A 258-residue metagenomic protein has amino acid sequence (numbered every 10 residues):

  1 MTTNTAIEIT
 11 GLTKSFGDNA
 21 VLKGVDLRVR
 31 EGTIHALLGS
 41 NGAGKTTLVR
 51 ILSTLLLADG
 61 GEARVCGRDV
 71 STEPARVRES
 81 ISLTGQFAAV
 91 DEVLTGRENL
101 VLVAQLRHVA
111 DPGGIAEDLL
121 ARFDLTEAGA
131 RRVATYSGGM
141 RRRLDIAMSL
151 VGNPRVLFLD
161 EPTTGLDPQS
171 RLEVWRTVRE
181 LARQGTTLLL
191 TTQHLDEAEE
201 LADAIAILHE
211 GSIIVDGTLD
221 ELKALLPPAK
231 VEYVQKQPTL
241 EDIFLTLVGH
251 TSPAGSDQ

Functional and structural regions predicted by a protein language model:
G61-T72, R76-V77: Conserved ABC transporter NBD signature motif
S82, V101, Q105-A128: Conserved ABC ATPase "signature" region
N153: Conserved catalytic motifs of ABC-family nucleotide-binding domains
L157-E161: Catalytic Walker B motif of ABC-type/P-loop ATPase nucleotide-binding domains
